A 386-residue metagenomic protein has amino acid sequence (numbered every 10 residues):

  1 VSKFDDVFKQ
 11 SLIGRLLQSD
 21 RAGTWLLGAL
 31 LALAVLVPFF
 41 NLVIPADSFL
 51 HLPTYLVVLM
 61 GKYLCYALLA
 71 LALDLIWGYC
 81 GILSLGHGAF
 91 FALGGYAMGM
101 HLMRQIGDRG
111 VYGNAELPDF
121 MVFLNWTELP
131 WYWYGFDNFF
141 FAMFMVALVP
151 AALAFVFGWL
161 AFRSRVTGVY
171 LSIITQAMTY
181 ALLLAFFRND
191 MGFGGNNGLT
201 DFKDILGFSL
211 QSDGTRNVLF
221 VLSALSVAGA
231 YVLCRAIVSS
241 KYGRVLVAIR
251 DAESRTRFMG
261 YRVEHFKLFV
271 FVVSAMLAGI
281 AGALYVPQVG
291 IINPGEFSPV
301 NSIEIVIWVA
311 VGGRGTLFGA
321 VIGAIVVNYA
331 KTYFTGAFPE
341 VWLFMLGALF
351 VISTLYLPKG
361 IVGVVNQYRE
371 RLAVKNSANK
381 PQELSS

Functional and structural regions predicted by a protein language model:
V1-S386: Transmembrane alpha-helices and adjacent helix-loop boundaries
